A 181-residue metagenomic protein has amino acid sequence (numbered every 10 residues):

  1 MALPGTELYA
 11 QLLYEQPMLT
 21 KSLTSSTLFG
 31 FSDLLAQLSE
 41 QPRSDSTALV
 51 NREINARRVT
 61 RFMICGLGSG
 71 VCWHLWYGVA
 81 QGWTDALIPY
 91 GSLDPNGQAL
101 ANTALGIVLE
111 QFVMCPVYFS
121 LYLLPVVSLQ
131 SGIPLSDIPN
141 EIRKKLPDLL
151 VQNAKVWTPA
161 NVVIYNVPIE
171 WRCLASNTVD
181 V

Functional and structural regions predicted by a protein language model:
M1-Q11, S44-L49: Transit-peptide-like, low-complexity N-terminal presequences and other terminal intrinsically disordered regions
G5, P95-N96, T103-A104: Short linear motifs at secondary-structure transitions and domain/linker junctions
A10-E15, N51-A56, S92-A99, P139: Helix-boundary and loop/linker segments of multi-pass membrane transporters
E15-P42, N55-I88, A99-S131, K145-V181: Alpha-helical transmembrane segments of eukaryotic organelle membrane transporters and related multi-pass membrane
R43-S44, I138: Short, intrinsically disordered/low-complexity patches at protein termini and at juxtamembrane boundaries
S46-T47, A86-D94: Transmembrane helix-loop-helix
L135-R143: Short juxtamembrane and helix-loop transition motifs at transmembrane-helix boundaries in membrane proteins
